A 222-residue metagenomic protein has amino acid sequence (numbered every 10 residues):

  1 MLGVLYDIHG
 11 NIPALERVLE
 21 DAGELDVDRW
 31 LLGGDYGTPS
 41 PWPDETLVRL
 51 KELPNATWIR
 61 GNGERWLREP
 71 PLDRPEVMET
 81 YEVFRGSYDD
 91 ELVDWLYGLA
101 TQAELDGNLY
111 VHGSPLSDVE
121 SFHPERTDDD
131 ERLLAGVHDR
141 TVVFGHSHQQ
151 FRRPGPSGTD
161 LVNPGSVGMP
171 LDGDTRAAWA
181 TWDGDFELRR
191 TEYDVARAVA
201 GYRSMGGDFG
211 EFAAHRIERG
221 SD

Functional and structural regions predicted by a protein language model:
M1-H9, N108-S114, L161-G165: Active-site-proximal beta-strand elements of phosphoester/diester hydrolases
G3-V93, Y97: Core catalytic region of metal-dependent phosphoesterases/phosphodiesterases, especially metallo-beta-lactamase-like
H9-A14, T38-P41, E64-E69, L116-D118 (+2 more regions): Active-site environment of divalent metal-dependent phosphoester hydrolases
A22-V27, L105, G136-H138, T181: Glycine-rich phosphate-binding loop signature in dinucleotide/nucleotide-binding domains
R74-E82, N108-V137: Active-site-proximal segments of metal-dependent phosphoesterases and phosphodiesterases across multiple
T101-D106, R153-G155: Short acidic-hydrophobic surface loop/beta-edge motif
P124-R152, T159-V162: Anionic-ligand binding region
P154-D222: Acidic, His/Gly-rich catalytic cores of divalent-metal-dependent hydrolytic chemistry
